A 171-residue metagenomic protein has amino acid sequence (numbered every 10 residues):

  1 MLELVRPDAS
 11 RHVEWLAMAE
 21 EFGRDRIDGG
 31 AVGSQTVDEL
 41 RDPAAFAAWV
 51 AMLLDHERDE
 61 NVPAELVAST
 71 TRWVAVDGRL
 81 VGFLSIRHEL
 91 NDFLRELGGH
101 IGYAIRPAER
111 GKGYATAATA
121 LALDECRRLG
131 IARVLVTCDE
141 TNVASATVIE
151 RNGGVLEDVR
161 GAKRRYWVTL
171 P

Functional and structural regions predicted by a protein language model:
M1-H100, A104-P107, E125, E157 (+1 more regions): GNAT-family acyltransferases
G78, G113, G130, N142: Conserved G/P- and acidic residue-centered "switch" motifs that form tight phosphate/ATP-binding loops in soluble
L84, R110, D139: Mobile, glycine-rich extracellular loop/lid and propeptide segments that shape or gate substrate/ligand access
G102-I105, G111-R128, A146-R151: Conserved acetyl-CoA-binding loop-helix of GNAT-fold acetyltransferases
C126-T137: Conserved GNAT acetyl-CoA-binding A-motif
V136-A146: Conserved beta-strand-loop-alpha-helix junction that forms the acyl-donor binding cleft
